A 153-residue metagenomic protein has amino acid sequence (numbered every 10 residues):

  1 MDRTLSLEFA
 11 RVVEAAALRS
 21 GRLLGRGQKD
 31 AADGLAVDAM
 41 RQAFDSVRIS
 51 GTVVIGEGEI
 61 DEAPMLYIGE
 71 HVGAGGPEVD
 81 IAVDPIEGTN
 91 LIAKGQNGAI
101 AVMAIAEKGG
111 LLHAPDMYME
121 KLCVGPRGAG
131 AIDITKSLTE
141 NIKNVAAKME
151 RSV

Functional and structural regions predicted by a protein language model:
M1-A82: N-terminal subdomain of lithium-sensitive/metallo-dependent phosphomonoesterases centered on the IMPase/IPPase/PAP
R3-S6, N90, A129-G130: A short glycine/serine-rich beta->alpha loop
A36, I60, G69, N97-A99 (+3 more regions): Generic preference for flexible, low-structure residues
F44, Y67, H71-G73, A99-A101 (+2 more regions): Generic alpha-helical propensity signal that fires on short helical segments and nearby coil/disordered stretches
D45-S46, H71-G76, D84, I92-Q96 (+1 more regions): Solvent-exposed alpha-helices and their adjacent loops that cap or buttress functional pockets in soluble metabolic
L66-Y67, K94-Q96, A114-M117: Short acidic, glycine/serine/threonine-rich loops at helix termini
P77-E87, L91-L112: DPxDG-like acidic metal-binding loop motif
V102, K108-V153: Acidic beta-strand-loop-alpha-helix segment within the catalytic core of divalent metal-dependent phosphate-processing
